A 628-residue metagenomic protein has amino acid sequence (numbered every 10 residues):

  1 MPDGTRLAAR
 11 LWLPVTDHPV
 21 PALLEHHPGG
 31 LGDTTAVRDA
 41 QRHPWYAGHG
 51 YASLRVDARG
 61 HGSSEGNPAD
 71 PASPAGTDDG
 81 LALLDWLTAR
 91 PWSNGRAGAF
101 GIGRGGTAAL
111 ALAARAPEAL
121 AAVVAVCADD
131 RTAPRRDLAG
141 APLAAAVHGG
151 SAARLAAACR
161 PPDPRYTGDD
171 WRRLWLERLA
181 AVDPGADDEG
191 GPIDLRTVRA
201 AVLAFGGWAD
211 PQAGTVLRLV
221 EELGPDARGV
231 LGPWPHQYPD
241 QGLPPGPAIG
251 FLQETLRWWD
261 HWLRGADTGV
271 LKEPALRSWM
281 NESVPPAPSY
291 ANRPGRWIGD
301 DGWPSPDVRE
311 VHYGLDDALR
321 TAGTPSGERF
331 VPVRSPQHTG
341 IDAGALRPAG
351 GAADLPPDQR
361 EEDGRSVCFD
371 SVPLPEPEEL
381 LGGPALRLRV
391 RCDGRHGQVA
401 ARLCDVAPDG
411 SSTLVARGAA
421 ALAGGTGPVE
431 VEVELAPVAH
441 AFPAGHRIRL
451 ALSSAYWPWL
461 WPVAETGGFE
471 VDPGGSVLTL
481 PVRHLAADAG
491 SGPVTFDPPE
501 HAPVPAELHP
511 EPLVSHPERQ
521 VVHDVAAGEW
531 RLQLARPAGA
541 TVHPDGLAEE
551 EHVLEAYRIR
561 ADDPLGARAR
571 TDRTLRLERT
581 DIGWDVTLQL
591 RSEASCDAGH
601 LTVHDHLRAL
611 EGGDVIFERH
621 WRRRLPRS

Functional and structural regions predicted by a protein language model:
M1-D17, D370, L374-E376: N-terminal cap/lid segment of alpha/beta-hydrolase-fold proteins
V15-T88, L138, R395-A401, A407-D409 (+1 more regions): Cap/lid segment of the alpha/beta-hydrolase catalytic domain
D39-A40, G48, A114-A116, L120-T197: Accessory cap/linker subdomain of secreted extracellular hydrolases
W92-G103: Alpha/beta-hydrolase fold nucleophile elbow
A99-G101, V126, F205: Short beta-strand immediately N-terminal to the catalytic nucleophile in serine-hydrolase-like folds
G101-A111: Glycine-rich nucleophile elbow surrounding the catalytic serine of serine-hydrolase chemistry
R173-A227, L231: Serine-hydrolase catalytic core
V230, Y238-P239, P244-L610, D614-S628: C-terminal, loop-rich substrate-recognition/catalytic regions characterized by aromatic stacking residues
